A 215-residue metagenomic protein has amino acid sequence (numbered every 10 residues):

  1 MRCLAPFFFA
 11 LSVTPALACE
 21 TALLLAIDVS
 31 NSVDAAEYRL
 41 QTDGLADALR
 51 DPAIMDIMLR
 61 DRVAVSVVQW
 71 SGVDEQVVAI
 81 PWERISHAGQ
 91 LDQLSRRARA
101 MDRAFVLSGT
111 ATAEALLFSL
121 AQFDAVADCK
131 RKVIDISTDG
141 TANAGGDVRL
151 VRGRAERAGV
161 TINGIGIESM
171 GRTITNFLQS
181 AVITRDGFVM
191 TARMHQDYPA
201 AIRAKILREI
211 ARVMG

Functional and structural regions predicted by a protein language model:
M1-L4: Positively charged n-region of N-terminal signal peptides that target proteins for export
T14-A18: Sec/Tat signal peptide C-region and signal peptidase I cleavage site
C19-P81, L116, V133-S137, N163-I165: Von Willebrand factor
D43-I54, G72, R99, R103 (+5 more regions): Sec-exported extracytoplasmic/periplasmic mature domains
D61-A64, D128-V133, R157-N163, R185-F188: Loop/turn elements at helix/coil->beta-strand transitions in domains of secreted/extracellular proteins
R84-I85, G89-K132, G164-I174, S180 (+3 more regions): Von Willebrand factor
G140-S180: VWA/integrin I-like adhesion module and closely mimicked acidic/polar interface patches used
D147, M190-G215: C-terminal "exit" segments of structured domains
